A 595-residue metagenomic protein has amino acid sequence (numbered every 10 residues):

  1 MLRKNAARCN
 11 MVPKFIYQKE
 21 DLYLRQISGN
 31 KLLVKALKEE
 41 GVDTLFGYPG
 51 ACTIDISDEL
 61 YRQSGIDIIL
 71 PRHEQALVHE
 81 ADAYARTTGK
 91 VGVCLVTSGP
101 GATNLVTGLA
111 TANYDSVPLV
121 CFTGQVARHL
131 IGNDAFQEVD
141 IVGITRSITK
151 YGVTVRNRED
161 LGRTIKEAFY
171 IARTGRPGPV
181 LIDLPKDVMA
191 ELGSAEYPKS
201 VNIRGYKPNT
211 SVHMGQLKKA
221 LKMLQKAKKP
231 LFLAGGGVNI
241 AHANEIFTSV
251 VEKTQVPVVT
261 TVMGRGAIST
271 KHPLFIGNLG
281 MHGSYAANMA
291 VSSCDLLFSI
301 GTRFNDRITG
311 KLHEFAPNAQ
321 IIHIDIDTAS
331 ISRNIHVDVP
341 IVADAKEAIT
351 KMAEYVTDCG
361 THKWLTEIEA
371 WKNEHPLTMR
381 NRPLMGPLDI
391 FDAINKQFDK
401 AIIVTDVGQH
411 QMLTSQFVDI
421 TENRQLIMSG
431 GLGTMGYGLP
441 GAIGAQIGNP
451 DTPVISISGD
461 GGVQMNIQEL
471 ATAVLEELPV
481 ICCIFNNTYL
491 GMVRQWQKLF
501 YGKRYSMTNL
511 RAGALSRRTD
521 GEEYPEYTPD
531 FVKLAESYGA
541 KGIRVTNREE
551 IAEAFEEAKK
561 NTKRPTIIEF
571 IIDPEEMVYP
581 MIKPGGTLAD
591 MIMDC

Functional and structural regions predicted by a protein language model:
F15-V356, A393-K396, P479-C482, F500-M507 (+2 more regions): N-terminal alpha/beta PP-like core and its mobile active-site loop of ThDP/TPP-dependent enzymes
N30-V34, K38-D43, I56-L60, E369-A445: Active-site diphosphate/adenylate-binding microenvironment
T53, E74-H79, H410-M412, N547-I551: Short acidic loop-to-helix transition motifs that present clustered carboxylates
L130, F136-Q137, S332-N334, P340-V342 (+2 more regions): Thiamine diphosphate
I148-Y151, N202-I203, E369-L384, L515-R518: Short glycine/proline- and acidic residue-enriched helix-loop micro-motifs that form flexible lids or anion-recognition
P177-V180, D358-W371, P383: Flexible, glycine/charged-enriched surface loops at secondary-structure junctions
